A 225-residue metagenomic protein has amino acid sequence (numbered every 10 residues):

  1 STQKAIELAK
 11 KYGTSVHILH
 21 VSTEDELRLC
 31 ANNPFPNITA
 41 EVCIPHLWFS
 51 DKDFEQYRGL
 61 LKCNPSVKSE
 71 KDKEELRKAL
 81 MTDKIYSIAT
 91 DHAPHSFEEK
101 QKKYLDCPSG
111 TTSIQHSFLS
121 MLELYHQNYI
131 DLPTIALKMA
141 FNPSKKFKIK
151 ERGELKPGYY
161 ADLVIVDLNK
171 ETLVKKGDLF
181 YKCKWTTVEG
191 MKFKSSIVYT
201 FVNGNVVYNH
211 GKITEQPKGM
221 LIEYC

Functional and structural regions predicted by a protein language model:
S1-I88: Histidine/acidic residue-rich metal-binding segments in metalloenzymes
S1-Q3, E7-G13, M81-I88, A93-L168: His/Asp/Glu-enriched, well-ordered alpha-helical/loop segment that forms or immediately abuts the divalent-metal
S15-I18, K62-K68, L122-Q127, F147-K148 (+1 more regions): Short, well-ordered beta-strand elements within core beta-sheets of diverse protein domains
V16, E41, D91, M121 (+1 more regions): Residue-level signal for inorganic ion chemistry
E26-N32, Q216-C225: C-terminal/domain-terminus segments
F54-K62, E99-C107, L179-K184: Short glycine/proline- and charge-enriched loop/turn segments that cap or connect secondary-structure elements
L61-K73, P108-T112, T186-K192: A short acidic, glycine-rich active-site loop that binds or catalyzes chemistry on phosphate/adenosine moieties
K103, Y160-I222: C-terminal cap of metal-dependent C-N hydrolases
